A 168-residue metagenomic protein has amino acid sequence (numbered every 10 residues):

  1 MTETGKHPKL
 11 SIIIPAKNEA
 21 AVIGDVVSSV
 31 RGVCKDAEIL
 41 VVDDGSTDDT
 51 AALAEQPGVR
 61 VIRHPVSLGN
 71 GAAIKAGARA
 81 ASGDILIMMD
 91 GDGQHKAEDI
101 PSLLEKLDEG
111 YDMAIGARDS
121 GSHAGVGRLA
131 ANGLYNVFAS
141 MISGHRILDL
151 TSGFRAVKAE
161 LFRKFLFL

Functional and structural regions predicted by a protein language model:
K9-S11, E38: Cell-envelope/extracellular polymer assembly enzymes that use nucleotide-activated donors
N18-G32: Short, well-formed alpha-helical segments that are part of the catalytic scaffolds of diverse glycosyltransferases
E19-V22, S46, K96: Donor nucleotide-sugar binding loop of glycosyltransferases
A37-L40, A51-A80: Conserved donor nucleotide-binding strand/loop of the catalytic core
D43-A51, G93: A conserved acidic beta->alpha catalytic loop
H64, M89-G91: Catalytic metal- and UDP-sugar-binding loop of GT-A-like glycosyltransferases, i.e., residues flanking the conserved
V66-R79, A97-L168: Acceptor/aglycone-binding surface of glycosyltransferases and processive sugar-polymer synthases
L86: Short aromatic/hydrophobic "clamp" motif used to bind/position activated sugar donors
